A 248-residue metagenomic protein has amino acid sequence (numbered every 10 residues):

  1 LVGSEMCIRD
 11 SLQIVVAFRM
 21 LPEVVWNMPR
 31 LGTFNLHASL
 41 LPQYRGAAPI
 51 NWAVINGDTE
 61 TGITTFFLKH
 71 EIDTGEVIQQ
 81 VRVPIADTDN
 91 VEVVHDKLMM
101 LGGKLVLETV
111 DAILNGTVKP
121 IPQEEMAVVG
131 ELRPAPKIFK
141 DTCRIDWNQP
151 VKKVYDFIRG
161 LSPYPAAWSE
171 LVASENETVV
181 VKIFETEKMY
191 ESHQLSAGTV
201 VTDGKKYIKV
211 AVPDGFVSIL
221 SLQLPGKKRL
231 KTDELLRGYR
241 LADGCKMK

Functional and structural regions predicted by a protein language model:
L1, D58, V212-D214: A generic beta-sheet turn/junction motif
L1-I8: Short, small-residue-biased leader/transition segments that mark boundaries at the very start of proteins
V2, T61, D73, E177-V179 (+1 more regions): Residue-level signal for beta-strand positions within conserved beta-sheet cores that form or flank
V2, W26, I55, R159 (+1 more regions): Alpha-helix boundary recognition
C7, N35, I78, K182 (+1 more regions): Conserved beta-strand segments that form the floor/walls of ligand-binding pockets within enzyme and binding domains
D10-Q13, C143: Short active-site oxyanion
I14-P134: Donor/substrate-binding cores of folate-linked one-carbon enzymes
A127-K248: Internal anion-binding site segments
